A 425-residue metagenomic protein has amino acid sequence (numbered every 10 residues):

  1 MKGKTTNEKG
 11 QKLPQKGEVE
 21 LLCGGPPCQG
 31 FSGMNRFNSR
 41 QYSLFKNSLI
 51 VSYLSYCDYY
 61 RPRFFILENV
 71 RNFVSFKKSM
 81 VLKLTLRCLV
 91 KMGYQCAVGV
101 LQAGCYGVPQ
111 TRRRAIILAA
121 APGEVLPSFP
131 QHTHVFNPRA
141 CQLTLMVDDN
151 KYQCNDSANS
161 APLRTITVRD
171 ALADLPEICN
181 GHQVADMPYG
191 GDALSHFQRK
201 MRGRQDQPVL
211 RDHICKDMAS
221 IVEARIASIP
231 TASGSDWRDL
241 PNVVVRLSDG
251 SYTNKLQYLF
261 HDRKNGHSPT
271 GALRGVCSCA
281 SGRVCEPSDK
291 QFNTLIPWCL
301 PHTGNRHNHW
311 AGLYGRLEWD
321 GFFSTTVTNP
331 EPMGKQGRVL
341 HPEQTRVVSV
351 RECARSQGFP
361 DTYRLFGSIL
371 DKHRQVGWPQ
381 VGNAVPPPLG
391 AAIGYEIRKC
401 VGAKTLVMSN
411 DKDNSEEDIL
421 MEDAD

Functional and structural regions predicted by a protein language model:
G3-V19, F31-H302: Class I S-adenosyl-L-methionine
C23: N-terminal Rossmann-like NAD(P) cofactor-binding module of classical short-chain dehydrogenase/reductase
C28-M34, K335, L365-G367: Short acidic/His/Gly/Ser-rich catalytic and metal-binding motifs that mark active-site loops of diverse hydrolases
M92, Q357-K372: Active-site-adjacent bridging/hinge elements
C105, A311-G315: Generic recognition of flexible, low-complexity loop/linker segments
G315-M333, T345-R346, P379, N383-R398: C-terminal substrate/ligand-recognition segments
L340-Y363: Low-complexity, glycine/alanine/valine/leucine- and proline-rich hydrophobic stretches
S368-D425: TerminUS-proximal long segments
